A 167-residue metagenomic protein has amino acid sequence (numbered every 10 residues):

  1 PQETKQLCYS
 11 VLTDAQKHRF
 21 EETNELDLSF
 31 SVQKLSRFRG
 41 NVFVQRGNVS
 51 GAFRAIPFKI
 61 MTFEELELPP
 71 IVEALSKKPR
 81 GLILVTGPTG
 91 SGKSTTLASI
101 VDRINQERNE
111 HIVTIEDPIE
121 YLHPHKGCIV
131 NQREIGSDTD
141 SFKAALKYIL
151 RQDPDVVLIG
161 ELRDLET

Functional and structural regions predicted by a protein language model:
P1, P118, C128, L150-T167: Conserved P-loop NTPase nucleotide-binding/switch module
P1-P88, T96: N-terminal "pre-motor" subdomain/linker immediately upstream of P-loop NTPase catalytic cores
I56-K59, V130-N131, D155: Short, basic, glycine/proline-bearing loop/turn elements
I60-E64, T139-A144, L165-T167: Switch II of P-loop NTPase G domains
E73, K77, I83, A98-D153: P-loop NTPase switch/communication element
T86, D138, G160-E161: Glycine- and other small-residue-rich loops at beta-strand/loop junctions that grip anionic moieties
G92: Conserved glycine(s) of the Walker
